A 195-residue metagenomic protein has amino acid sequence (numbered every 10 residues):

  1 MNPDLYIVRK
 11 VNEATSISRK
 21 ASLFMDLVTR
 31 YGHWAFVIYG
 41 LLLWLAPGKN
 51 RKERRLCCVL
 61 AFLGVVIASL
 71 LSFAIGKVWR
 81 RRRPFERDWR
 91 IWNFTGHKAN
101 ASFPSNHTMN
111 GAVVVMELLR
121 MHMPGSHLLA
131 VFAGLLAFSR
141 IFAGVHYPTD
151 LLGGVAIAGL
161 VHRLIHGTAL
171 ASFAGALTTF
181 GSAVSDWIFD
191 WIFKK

Functional and structural regions predicted by a protein language model:
M1-A101, M109-L136: Hydrophobic alpha-helical bundle signature of multipass membrane enzymes
W89, N93-K195: Membrane-embedded catalytic cores of phosphoryl/pyrophosphoryl-handling enzymes
